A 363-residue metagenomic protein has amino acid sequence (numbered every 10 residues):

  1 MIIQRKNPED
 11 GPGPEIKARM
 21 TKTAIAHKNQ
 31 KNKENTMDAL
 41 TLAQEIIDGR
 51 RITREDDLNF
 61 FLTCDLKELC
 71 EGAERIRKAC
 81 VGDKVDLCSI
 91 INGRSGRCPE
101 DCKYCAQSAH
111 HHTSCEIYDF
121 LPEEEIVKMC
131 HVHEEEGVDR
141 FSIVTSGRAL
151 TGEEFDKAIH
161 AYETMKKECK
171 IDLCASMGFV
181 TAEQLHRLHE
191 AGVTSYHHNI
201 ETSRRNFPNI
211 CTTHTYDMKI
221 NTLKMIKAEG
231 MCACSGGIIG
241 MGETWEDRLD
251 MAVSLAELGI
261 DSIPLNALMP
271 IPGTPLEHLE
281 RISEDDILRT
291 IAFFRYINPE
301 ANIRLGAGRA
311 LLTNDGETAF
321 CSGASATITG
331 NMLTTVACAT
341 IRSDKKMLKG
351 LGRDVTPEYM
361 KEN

Functional and structural regions predicted by a protein language model:
K17, H27-T36: Short, Lys/Arg-enriched N-terminal segments with co-localized hydrophobic residues within the first ~10-30 amino acids
K33-C64, A256-N363: Auxiliary Fe-S-binding modules of radical SAM enzymes
G49, A73, C102, H198 (+4 more regions): Conserved, mostly hydrophobic/aromatic
C70-H111, Y118-S142: N-terminal pre-triad scaffold of radical SAM enzymes
H110-M129, H133-I226, M231-G236, D261-N266: Core AdoMet radical
G147-T151, T222-E246, L265-E280, A301-L312: Conserved strand-turn element in the central/C-terminal portion of the radical SAM core barrel that lines
F155-E163, A191-H197, T244-D261, D315-G330: Short, electropositive alpha-helical surface patch
S176-T181, I238-A252: Active-site glycine- and acidic-residue-rich loops that bind and position anionic ligands or nucleotide-like cofactors
